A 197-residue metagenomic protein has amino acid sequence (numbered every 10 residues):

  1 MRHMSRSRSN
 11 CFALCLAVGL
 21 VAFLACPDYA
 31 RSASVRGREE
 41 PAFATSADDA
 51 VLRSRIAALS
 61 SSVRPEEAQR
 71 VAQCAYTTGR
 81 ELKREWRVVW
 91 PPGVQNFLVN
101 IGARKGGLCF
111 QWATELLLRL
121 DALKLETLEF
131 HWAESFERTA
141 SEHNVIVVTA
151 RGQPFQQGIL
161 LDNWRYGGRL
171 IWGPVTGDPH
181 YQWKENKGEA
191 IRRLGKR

Functional and structural regions predicted by a protein language model:
M1-R8: N-terminal secretory signal peptides that target proteins for export/translocation
A13-F23: Bacterial N-terminal signal peptides
A30-S32: Boundary at the C-terminal end of the N-terminal hydrophobic targeting segment
T45, S61-A68, G102-A113: Solvent-exposed, acidic/flexible segments
V51-F97: Secondary-structure boundary elements
G93-W132, R138: Mid-length scaffold segments of soluble, non-membrane domains
D121-L170: Hydrophobic/aromatic-rich core segments of domains that either
G152-R197: A recognition module on extended beta-rich or small alphabeta surfaces enriched in W/G with H and D/E
